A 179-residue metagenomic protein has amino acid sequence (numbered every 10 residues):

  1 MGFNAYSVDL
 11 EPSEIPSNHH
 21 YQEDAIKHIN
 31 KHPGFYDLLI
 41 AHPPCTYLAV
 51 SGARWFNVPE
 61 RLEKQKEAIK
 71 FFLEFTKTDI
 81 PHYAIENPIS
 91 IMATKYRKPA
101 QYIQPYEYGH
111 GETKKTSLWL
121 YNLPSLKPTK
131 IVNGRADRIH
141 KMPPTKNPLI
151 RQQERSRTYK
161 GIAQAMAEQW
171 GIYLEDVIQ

Functional and structural regions predicted by a protein language model:
M1-Q179: Conserved active-site and SAM-binding loop architecture of S-adenosyl-L-methionine-dependent nucleic-acid
